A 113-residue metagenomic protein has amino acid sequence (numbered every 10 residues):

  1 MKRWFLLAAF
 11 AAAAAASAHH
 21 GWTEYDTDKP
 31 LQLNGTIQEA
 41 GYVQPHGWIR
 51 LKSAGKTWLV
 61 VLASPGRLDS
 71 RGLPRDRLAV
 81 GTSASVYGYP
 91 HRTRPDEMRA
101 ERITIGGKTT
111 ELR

Functional and structural regions predicted by a protein language model:
F5-L6, A16: Cleavable N-terminal signal peptides
S17-L31: Short boundary/loop segments of OB/S1/cold-shock single-stranded nucleic-acid-binding domains
G35-I37: Conserved hydrophobic positions within beta-strands
V43-K52: Short aromatic-glycine-enriched beta-strand elements
K56-P65: A short macromolecule-binding patch
S70-V86: Short nucleic-acid-contacting surface segments enriched for D/E, G, S/T with interspersed K/R
R92-R113: OB-fold/S1-family single-stranded nucleic acid-binding modules
